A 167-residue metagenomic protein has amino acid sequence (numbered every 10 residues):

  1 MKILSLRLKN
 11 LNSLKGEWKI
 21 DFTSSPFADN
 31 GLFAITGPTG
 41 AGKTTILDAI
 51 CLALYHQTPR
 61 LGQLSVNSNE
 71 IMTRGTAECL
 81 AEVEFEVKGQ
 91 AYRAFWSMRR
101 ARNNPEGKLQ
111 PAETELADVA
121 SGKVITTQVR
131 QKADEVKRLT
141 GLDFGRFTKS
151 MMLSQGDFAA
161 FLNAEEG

Functional and structural regions predicted by a protein language model:
M1-K149, D157: Extreme N-terminal "head/tail" segments of very large remodeling/mechanoenzyme assemblies
F147-G167: Coupling/switch segment of ABC-type P-loop NTPase heads
